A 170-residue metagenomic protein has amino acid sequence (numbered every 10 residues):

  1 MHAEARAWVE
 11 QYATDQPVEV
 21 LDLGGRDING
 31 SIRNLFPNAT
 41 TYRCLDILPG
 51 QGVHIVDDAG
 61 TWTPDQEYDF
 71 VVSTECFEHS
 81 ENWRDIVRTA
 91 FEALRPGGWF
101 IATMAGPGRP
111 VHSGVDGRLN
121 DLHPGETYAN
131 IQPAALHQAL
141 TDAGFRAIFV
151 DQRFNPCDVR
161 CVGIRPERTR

Functional and structural regions predicted by a protein language model:
M1-Q66, F70, R84, E126-A129 (+2 more regions): Conserved N-terminal segment of class I S-adenosyl-L-methionine
D22, S73, A102: Redox-cofactor binding/interface segments in oxidoreductases and associated redox assembly factors
Y42, E78, R95: A short glycine-/small-residue-rich loop at the edge of a beta-strand within enzyme catalytic domains
V56, C76-F77: Alpha-helical architecture
T61, E78, R109: Active-site micro-motifs of SAM-dependent methyltransferase domains
F70-C76: A short beta-strand submotif of the Rossmann-like class I SAM-dependent methyltransferase core that lines
E81-R95, W99-R170: S-adenosyl-L-methionine-dependent methyltransferase catalytic module, highlighting the catalytic core
